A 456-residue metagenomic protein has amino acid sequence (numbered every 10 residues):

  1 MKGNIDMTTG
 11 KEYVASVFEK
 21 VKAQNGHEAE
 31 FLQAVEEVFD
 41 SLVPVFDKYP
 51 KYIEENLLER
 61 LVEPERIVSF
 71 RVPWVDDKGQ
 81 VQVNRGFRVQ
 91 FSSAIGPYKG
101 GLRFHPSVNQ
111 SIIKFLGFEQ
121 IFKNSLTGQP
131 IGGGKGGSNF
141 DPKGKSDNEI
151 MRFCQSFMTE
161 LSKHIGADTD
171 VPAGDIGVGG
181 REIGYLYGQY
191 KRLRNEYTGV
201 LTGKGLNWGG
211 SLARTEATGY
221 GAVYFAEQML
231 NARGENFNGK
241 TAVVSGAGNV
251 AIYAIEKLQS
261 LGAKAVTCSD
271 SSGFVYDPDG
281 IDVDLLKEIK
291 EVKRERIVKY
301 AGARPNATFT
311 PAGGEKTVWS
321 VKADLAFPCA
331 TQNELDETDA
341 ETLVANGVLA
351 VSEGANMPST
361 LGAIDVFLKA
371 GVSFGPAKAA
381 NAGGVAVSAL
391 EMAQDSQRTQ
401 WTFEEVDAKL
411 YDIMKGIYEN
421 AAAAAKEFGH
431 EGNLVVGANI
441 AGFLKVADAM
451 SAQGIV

Functional and structural regions predicted by a protein language model:
I5-A34, M229, V344-V456: Adenosine-phosphate binding glycine-rich loop
T8-E12, G26, E30-Q33, E37 (+24 more regions): Conserved active-site and cofactor/substrate-binding residues in soluble primary-metabolism enzymes
A29-L32, P50-E55, G128, I165-G174 (+4 more regions): Flexible, glycine/charged-enriched surface loops at secondary-structure junctions
K51-Q80: Structured beta-strand/loop patches that form or line metal/cofactor-binding pockets in enzymes
H105, N124-N238: Glycine/serine-rich phosphate-binding loop and adjoining beta1-alpha1 elements at the start of nucleotide-handling
T202-G205, G210-S320: Glycine-rich phosphate/diphosphate-binding loop of Rossmann-like nucleotide-binding domains
G273-F374, A379: Rossmann-like adenosine-cofactor binding region
